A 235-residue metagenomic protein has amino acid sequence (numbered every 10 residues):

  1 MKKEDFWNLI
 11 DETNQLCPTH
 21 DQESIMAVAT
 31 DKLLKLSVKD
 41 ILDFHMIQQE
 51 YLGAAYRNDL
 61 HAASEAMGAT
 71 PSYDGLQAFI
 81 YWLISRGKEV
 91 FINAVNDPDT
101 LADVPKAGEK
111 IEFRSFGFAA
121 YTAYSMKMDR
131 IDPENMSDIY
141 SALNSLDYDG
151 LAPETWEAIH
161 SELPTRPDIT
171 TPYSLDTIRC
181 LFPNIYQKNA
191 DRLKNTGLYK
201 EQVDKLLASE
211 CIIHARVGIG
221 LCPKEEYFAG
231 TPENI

Functional and structural regions predicted by a protein language model:
M1-V38, Y199, L207, R216: N-terminal leader/targeting peptides and immediately adjacent processing regions
F6-T13, I25-L33, Q48, A63 (+10 more regions): Generic structural signal of hydrophobic/aromatic residues within well-ordered alpha-helices of folded domains
W7, E134-N234: Long, solvent-exposed, polar/charged low-complexity segments
E12-L16, K32-K39, Y51-A54, N58 (+11 more regions): Surface-exposed polar/charged interaction patches
H20, T100-P105, E112, G117 (+3 more regions): N-terminal nucleic-acid-engaging modules of covalent nucleotidyltransferase systems
A29-K110: Core of folded catalytic or high-affinity ligand/protein-binding domains in predominantly eukaryotic proteins
D99-D103, I111-G117, T122-M128, N135 (+1 more regions): Charged interaction scaffolds used for protein-protein
